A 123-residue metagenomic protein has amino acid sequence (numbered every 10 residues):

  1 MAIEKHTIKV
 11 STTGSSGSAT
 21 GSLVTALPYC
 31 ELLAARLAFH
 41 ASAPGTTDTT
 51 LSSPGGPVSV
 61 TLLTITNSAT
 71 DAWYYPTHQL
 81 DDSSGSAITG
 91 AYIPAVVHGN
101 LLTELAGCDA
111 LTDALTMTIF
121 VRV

Functional and structural regions predicted by a protein language model:
M1-V123: Surface-exposed, low-hydrophobicity beta-strand/loop segments enriched in small/polar/acidic residues
